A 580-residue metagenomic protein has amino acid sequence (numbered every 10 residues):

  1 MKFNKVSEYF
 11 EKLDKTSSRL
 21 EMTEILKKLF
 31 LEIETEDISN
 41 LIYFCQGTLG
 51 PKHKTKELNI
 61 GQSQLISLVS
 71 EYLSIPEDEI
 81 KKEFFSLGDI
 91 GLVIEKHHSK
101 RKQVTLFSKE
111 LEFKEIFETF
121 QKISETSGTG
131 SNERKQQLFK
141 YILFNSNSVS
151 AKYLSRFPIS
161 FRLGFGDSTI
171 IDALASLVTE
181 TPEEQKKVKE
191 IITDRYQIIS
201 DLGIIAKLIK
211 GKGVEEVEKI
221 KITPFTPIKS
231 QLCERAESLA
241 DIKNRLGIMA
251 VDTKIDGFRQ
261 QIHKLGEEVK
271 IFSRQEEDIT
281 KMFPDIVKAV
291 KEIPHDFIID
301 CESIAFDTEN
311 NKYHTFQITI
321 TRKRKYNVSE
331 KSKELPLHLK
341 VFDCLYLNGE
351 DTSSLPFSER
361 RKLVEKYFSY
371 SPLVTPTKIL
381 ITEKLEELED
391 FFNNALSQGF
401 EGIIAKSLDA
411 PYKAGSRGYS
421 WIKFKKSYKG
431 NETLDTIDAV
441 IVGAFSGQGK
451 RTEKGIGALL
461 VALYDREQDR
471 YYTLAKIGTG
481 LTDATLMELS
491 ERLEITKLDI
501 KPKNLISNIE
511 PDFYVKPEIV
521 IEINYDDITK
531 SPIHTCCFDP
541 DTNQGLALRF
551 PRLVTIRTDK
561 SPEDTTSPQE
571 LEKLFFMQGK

Functional and structural regions predicted by a protein language model:
M1-K384, L459, R466-K476, L505-I509 (+2 more regions): N-terminal nucleic-acid-engaging modules of covalent nucleotidyltransferase systems
K54, F445-K454: Single-stranded nucleic-acid-binding OB-fold domains
Q231-V251, L388-D390, P411-G449: Flexible, glycine/threonine-enriched loop-and-boundary segments that flank and lead into catalytic domains of large
H263-L265, A414-G418, D435, R451-G457 (+1 more regions): Short glycine/proline-enriched turns and hinge-like loops at secondary-structure junctions
T280-K281, Y471-S507, V515: A short-motif feature that recognizes glycine-rich, charge-decorated loops that bind or process nucleotide phosphates
E383-D390, D409-G415, W421, L498-E518: Beta-rich nucleic-acid/ligand-interaction surfaces
N394-F400: Detector for conserved single-position "signature" residues within domains
L493-R549: C-terminal structured "cap/appendage" subdomains that terminate the fold
